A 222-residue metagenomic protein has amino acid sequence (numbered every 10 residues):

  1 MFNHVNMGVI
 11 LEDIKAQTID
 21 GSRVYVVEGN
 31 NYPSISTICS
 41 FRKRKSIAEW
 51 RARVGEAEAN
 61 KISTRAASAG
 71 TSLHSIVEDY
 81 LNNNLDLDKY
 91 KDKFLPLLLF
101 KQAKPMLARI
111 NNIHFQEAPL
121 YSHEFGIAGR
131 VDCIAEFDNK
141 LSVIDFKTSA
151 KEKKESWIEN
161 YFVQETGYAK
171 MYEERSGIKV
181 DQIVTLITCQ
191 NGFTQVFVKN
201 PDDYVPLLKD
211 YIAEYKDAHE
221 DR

Functional and structural regions predicted by a protein language model:
M1-A128: Metal-dependent nuclease catalytic cores that hydrolyze phosphodiester bonds in DNA/RNA, characterized by
M1-G8, F137-D138, S142, E220-R222: DEDD superfamily 3′-5′ metal-dependent exonuclease/proofreading module
F115-H219: Mg2+/Mn2+-dependent nuclease catalytic core
